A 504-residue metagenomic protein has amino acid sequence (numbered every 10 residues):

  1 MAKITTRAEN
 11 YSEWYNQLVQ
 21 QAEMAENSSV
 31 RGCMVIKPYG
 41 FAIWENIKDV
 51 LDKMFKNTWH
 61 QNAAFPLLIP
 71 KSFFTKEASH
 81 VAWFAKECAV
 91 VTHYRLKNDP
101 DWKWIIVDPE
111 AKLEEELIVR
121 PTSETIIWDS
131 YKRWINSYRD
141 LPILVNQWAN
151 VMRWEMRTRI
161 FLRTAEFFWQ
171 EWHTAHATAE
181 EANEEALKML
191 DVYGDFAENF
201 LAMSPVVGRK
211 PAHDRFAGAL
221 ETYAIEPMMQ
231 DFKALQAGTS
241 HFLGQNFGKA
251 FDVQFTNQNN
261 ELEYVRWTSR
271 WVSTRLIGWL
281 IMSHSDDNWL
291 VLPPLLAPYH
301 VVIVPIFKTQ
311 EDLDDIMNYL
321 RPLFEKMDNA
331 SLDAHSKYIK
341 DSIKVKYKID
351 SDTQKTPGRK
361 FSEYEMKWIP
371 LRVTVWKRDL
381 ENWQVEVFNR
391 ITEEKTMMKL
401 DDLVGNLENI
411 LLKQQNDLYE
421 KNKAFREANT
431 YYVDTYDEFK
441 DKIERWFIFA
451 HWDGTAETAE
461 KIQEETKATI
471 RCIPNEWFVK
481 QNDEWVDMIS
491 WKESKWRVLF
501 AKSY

Functional and structural regions predicted by a protein language model:
M1-Y504: NTP/phosphate- and nucleic-acid-binding module
